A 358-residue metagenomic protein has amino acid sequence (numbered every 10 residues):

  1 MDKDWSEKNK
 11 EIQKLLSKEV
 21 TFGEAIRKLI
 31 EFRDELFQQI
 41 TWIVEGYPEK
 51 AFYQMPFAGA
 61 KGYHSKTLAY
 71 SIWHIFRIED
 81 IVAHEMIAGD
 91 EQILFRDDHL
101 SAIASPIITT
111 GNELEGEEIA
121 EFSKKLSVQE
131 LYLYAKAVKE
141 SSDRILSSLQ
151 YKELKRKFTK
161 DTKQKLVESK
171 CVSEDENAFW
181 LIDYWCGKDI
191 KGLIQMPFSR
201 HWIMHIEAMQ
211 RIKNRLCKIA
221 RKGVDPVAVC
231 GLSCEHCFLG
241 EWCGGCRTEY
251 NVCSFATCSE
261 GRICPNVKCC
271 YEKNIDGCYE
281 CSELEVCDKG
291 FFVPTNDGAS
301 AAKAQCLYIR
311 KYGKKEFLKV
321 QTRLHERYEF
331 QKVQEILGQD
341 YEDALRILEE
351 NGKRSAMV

Functional and structural regions predicted by a protein language model:
M1-K10, Y53-E113, E140-D143, S147-S148 (+1 more regions): Short, contiguous alpha-helical
M1-Q39: Terminal targeting/low-complexity segments that flank the catalytic cores of oxidoreductases
K18-T21, E115-K125, F179-I190: Short glycine/proline-rich turn/loop motifs
A25, L29-I43, I78, V82 (+4 more regions): Alpha-helical packing segments of well-folded alpha/beta enzyme cores
R27, E31, A58-G62, K66-A69 (+6 more regions): Short, solvent-exposed segments of well-ordered alpha helices
Q39-P48, E176, I190, E241 (+2 more regions): Short, contiguous, well-structured surface segments enriched in hydrophobic/aromatic residues
R144-K157, D288-F291: Substrate-binding/catalytic groove segments of enzymes that remodel or degrade extracellular structural polymers
A220-V358: Cysteine-centered metal-binding/redox modules
